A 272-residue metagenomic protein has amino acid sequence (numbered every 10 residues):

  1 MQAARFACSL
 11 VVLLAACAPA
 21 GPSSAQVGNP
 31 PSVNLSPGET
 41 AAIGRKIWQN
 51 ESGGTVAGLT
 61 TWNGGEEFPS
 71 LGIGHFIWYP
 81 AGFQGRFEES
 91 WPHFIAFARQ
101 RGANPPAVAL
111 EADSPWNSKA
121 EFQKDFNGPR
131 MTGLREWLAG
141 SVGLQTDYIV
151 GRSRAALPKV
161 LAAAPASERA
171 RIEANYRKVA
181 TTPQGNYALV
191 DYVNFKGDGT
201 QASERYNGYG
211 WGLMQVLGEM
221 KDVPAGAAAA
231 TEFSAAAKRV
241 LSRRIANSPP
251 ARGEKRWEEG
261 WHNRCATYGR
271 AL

Functional and structural regions predicted by a protein language model:
M1-C8: Bacterial N-terminal signal peptides that target proteins for export
C17-P19: N-terminal Sec signal peptide cleavage junction
V27-L272: Cell-wall polysaccharide-cleaving catalytic domain and substrate-binding groove, primarily in peptidoglycan/chitin
